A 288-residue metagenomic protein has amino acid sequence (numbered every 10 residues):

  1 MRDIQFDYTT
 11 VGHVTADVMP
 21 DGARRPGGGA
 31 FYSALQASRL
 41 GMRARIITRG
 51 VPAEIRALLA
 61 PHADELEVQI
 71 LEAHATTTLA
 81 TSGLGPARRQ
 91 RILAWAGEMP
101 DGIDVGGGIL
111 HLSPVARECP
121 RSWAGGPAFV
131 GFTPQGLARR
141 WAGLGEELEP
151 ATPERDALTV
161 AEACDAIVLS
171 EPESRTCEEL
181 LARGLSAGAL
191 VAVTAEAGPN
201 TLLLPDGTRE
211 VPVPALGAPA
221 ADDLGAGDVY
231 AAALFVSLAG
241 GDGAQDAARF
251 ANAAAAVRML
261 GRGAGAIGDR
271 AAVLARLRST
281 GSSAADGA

Functional and structural regions predicted by a protein language model:
R2-I4, P153, L180-A288: Conserved phosphate-binding/catalytic region of the ribokinase-like
R2-T10, T15-R24, R39-F132, R276-G287: Conserved N-terminal subdomain of the carbohydrate kinase-like
V11-G12, F132, L169, V193 (+1 more regions): Active-site flanking residues adjacent to catalytic metal/cofactor-binding acidic residues
T15-V18, L137-R139, G217-P219: A short, flexible beta-alpha/helix-coil linker loop
P20-P26, G143-G145, L181, R262: Short, solvent-exposed loop/turn segments at secondary-structure boundaries
G28-R39: Histidine-anchored nucleotide/phosphate-binding helix
L35, T78-T81, N200-L204: Short beta-strand scaffold segments in enzyme catalytic cores
I109-R183, A197-T201: Conserved beta-alpha-beta core of the PfkB/ribokinase-like small-molecule kinase fold
